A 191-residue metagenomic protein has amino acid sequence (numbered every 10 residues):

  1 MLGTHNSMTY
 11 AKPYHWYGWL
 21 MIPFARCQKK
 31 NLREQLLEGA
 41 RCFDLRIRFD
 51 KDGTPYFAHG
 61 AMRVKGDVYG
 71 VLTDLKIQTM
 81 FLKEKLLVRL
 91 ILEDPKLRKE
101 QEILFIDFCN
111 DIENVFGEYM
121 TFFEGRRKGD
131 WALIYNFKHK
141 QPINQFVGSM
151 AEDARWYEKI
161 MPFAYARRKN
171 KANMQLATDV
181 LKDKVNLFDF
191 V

Functional and structural regions predicted by a protein language model:
M1-E38, C42, K51-F81, K85-L87 (+2 more regions): Long, acidic (Asp/Glu-rich), low-complexity accessory segments flanking structured domains
R46: A motif-centric signal for short, conserved binding hotspots located in accessible loops or intrinsically disordered
F49, D94, R127: Active-site-proximal loop/turn and secondary-structure-junction residues that shape catalytic pockets, frequently
D67-V115: Catalytic cores of phosphodiester-bond-cleaving enzymes
D107-G129: Structural recognition of alpha->loop->beta junctions
